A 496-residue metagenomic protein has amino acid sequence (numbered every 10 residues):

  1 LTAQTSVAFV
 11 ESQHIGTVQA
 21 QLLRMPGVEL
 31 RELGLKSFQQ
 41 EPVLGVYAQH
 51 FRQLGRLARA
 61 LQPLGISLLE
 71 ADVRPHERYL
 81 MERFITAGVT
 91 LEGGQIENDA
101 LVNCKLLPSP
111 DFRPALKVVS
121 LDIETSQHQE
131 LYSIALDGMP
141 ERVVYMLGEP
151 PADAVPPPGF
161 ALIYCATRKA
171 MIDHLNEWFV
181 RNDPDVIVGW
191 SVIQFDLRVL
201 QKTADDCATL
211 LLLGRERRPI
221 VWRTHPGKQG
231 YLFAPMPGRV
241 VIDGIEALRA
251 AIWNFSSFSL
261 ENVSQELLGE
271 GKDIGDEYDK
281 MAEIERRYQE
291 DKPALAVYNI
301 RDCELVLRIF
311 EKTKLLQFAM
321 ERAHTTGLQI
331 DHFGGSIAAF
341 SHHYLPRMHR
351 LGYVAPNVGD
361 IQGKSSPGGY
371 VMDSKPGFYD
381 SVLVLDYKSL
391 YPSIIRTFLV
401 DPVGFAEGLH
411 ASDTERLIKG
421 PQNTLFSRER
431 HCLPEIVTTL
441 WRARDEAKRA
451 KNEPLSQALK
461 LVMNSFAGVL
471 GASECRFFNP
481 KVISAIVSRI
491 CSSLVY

Functional and structural regions predicted by a protein language model:
R31, K36-P114: N-terminal accessory regions of nucleic-acid-interacting proteins
L80-E82, M281-L399, E453-S493: Common nucleic-acid-contacting/processivity interface regions adjacent to the catalytic cores of nucleic-acid enzymes
F84-A115, I123-I172, N176, V180: Alpha-helical interaction scaffolds
A115-S126, G244, L383-L385: Two-metal-ion RNase H-like nuclease active-site motif
L121, P157-A161, R181-D185, I245-E246 (+5 more regions): Glycine- and acidic
D153-V155, G159-A166, D183, I187 (+2 more regions): Active-site-proximal helix-loop-helix substrate-binding element of RNase H-like nuclease domains
L175-L200: Proline-aspartate-enriched helix->loop->beta-strand connector
D196-D206, K388-P402: Short active-site loop/helix that positions an aromatic residue
